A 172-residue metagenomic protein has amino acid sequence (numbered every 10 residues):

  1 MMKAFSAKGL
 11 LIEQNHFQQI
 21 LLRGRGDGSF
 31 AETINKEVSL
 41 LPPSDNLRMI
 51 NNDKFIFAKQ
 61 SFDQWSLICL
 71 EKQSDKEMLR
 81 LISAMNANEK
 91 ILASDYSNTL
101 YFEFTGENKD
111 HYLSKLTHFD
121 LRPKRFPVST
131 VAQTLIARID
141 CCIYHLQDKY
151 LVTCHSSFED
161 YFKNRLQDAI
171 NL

Functional and structural regions predicted by a protein language model:
M1-L172: Basic, glycine/lysine-rich polyanion-binding surfaces/domains
